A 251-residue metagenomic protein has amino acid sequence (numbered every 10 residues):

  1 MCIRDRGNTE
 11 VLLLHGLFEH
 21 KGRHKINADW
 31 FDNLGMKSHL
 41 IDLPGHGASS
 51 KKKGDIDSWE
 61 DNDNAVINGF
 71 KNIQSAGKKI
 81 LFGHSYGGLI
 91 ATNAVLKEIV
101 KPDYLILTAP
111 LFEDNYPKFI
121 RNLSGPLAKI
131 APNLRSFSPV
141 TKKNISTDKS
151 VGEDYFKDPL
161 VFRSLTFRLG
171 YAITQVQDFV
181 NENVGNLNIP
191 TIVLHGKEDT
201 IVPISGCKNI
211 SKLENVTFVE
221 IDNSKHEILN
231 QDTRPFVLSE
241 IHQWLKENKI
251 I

Functional and structural regions predicted by a protein language model:
M1-D5: Conserved small/polar residues in nucleotide/adenosyl-binding loops
G16-E19: Active-site glycine-rich loops that stabilize anionic/oxyanionic intermediates across multiple enzyme folds
A28-K51: Conserved alpha/beta-hydrolase
D63-K78: Conserved acidic catalytic loop of the alpha/beta-hydrolase fold
T92, L96-A131: Flexible "cap/lid" loop of the alpha/beta hydrolase fold
L187, V193-H195, D199: Short beta-strand/loop motif that positions the catalytic acidic residue of the alpha/beta-hydrolase fold
I189, P203-S211: Short alpha-helix in the alpha/beta-hydrolase fold that links the catalytic acid
T217-I251: Catalytic active-site module of serine/aspartate enzymes centered on a nucleophile-bearing elbow/loop
